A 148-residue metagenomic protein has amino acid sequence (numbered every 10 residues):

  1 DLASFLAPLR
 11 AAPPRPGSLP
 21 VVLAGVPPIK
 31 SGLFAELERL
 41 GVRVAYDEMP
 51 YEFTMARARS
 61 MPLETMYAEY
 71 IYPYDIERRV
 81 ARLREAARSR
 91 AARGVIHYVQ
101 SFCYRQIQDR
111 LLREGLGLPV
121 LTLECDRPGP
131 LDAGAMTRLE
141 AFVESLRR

Functional and structural regions predicted by a protein language model:
D1-S18, P27-P28: Electropositive, gly/pro-rich neighborhoods at or near active sites that engage anionic ligands
V22-R84: Redox- and metal-dependent alpha/beta enzyme cores, enriched for Fe-S-associated oxidoreductases and cofactor-handling
L23-K30, S101-I107, P130: Gly/Ser/Thr-rich loops at beta-strand to alpha-helix junctions that form or flank small-molecule/cofactor-binding
G25, E48-M49, Y98-V99, E124-R127: Active-site proximal loops enriched in glycine and acidic residues that flank catalytic Cys/His/Asp and coordinate
S31-A35, A56-R57, Q106-R110, D132-G134: A short acidic (Asp/Glu
E36, L40, A86, R138 (+1 more regions): Generic, well-ordered alpha-helical scaffold segments in large soluble proteins
Y74-G117, L121-E124: C-terminal hydrophobic structural anchor segments that stabilize assembly/packing rather than catalytic chemistry
I107-R148: Peripheral docking tails and interdomain loops at the edges of cofactor- or intermediate-handling domains
